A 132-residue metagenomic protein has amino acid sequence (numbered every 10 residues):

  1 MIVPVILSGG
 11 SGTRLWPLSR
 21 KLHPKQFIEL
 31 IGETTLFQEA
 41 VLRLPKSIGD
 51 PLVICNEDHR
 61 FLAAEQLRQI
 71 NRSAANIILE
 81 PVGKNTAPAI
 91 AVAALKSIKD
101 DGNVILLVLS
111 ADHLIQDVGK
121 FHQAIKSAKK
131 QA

Functional and structural regions predicted by a protein language model:
M1-I6, P17, Q26-S110, Q116-K126: Conserved N-terminal catalytic core of the sugar/cofactor nucleotidyltransferase
S11, H113: Active-site metal-binding loops of divalent metal-dependent hydrolases
Q131-A132: Conserved donor NDP-sugar-binding/catalytic core segment of glycosyltransferases
